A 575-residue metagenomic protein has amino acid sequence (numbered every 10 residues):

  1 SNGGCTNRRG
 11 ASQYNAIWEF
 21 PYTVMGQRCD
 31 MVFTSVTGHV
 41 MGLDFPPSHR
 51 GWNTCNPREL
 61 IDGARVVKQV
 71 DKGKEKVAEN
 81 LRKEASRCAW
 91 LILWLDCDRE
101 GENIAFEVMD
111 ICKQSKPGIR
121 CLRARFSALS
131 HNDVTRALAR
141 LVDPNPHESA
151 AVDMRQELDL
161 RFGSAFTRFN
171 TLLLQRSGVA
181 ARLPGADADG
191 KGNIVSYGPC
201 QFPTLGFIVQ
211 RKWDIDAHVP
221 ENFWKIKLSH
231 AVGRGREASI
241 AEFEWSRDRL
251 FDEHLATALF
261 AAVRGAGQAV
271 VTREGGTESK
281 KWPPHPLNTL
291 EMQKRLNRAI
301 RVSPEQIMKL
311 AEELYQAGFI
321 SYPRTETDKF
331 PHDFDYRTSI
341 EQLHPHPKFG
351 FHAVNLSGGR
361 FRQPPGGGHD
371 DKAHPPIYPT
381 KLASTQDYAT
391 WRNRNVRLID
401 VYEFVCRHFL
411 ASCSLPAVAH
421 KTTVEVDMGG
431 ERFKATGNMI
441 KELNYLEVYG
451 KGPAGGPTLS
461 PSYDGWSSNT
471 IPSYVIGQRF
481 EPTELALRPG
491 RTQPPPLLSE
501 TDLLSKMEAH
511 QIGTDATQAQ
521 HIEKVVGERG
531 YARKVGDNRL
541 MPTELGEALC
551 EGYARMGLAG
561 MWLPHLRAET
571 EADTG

Functional and structural regions predicted by a protein language model:
S1-R168, P494: Intrinsically disordered, low-complexity regulatory segments
G4, T23-V24, R28-K72, A186-A188 (+4 more regions): Long, highly charged, low-complexity internal segments
T37-G42, C97-G101, S127-D133, H230-R234 (+5 more regions): Conserved nucleotide-binding/hydrolysis micro-motifs of P-loop NTPases
G73, A78-E79, S86-R87, L129-H230 (+1 more regions): C-terminal or mid-to-C-terminal helical accessory/interaction module adjacent to the motor/catalytic core
G73-E84, E100-V108, S130-V134, V142 (+20 more regions): Helical mechanochemical/support elements of P-loop NTPase systems and associated helical scaffolds
Q156-L174, C200, L228-V232, S279-E291 (+5 more regions): Core structural elements
S321-P347, G359, Q520-G560: Accessory beta->alpha helical hairpin/"wing" motif in late/C-terminal subdomains of nucleic-acid enzymes
P345-I377, L558-G575: Leucine-rich, amphipathic alpha-helical/linker segments
